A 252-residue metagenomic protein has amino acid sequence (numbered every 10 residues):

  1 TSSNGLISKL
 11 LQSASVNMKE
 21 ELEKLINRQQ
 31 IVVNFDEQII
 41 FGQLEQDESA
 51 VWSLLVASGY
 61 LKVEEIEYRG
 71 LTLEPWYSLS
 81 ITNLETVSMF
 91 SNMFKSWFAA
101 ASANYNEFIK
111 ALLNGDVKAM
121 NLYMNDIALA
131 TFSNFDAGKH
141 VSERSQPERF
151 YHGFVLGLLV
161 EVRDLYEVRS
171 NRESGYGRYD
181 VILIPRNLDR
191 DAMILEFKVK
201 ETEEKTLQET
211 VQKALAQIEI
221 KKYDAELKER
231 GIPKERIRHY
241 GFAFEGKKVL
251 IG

Functional and structural regions predicted by a protein language model:
T1-K222, V249-G252: Extended alpha-helical interface modules used as scaffolds for assembling large macromolecular complexes
E226-G252: Domain-level recognition of nuclease-like catalytic cores that cleave nucleotide substrates
